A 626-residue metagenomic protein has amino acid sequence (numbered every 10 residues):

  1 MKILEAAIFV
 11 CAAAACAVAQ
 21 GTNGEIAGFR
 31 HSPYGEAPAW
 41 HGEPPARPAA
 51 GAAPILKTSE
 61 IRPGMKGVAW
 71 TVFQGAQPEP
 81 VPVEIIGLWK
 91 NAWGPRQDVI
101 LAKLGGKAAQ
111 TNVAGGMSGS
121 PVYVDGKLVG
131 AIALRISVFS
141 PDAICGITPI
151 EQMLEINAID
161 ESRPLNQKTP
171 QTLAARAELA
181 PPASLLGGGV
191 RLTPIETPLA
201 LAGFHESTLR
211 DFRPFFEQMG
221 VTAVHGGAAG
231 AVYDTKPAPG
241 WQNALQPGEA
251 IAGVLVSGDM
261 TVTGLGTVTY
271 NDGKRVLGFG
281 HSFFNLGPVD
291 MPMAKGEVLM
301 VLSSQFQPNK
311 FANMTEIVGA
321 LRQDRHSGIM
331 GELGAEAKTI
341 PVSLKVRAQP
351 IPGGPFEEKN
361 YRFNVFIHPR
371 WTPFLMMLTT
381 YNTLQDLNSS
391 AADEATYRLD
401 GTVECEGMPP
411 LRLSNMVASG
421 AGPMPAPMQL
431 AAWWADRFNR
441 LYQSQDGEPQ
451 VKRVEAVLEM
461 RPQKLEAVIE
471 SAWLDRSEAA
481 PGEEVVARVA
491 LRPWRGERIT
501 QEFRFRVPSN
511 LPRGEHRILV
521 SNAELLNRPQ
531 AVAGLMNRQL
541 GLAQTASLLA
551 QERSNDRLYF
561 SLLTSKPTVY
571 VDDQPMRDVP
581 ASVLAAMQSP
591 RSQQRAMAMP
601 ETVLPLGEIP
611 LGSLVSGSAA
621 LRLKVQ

Functional and structural regions predicted by a protein language model:
K2, V18-Q626: Terminal presequence/propeptide segments associated with secretion/organelle targeting and zymogen/polyprotein
E5-A17: Bacterial N-terminal signal peptides
